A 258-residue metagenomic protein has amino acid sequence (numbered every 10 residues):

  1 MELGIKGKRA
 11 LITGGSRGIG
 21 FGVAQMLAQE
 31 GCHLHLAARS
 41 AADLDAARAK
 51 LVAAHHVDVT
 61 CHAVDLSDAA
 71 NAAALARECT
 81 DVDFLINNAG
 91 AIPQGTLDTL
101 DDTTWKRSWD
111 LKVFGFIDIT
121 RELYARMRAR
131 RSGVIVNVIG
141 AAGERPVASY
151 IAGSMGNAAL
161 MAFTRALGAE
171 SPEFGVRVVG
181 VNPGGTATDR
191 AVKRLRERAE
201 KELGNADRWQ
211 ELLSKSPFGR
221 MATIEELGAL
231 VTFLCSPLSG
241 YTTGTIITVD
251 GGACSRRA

Functional and structural regions predicted by a protein language model:
R9, S16-G18: Conserved glycine-rich cofactor-binding loop
I19, R145, T232, T243-A258: Short C-terminal tail/terminal secondary-structure segment of NAD(P)H-dependent dehydrogenase/reductase domains
T96-L97, T104-W109, L212: Substrate-binding pocket helix/loop in short-chain dehydrogenase/reductase
L100, P146-M155, A166, R194: Active-site loop-to-helix junction immediately N-terminal to the catalytic Tyr of the SDR YXXXK motif in Rossmann-fold
T120, G156, T164: Active-site helix of classical SDR
A125, A169-E170, G240: Alpha-helical segment proximal to the catalytic Tyr-Lys
P172, R177, T242-G244: Short, small/polar-rich loop/turn modules that mediate ligand/substrate recognition or access, typified
